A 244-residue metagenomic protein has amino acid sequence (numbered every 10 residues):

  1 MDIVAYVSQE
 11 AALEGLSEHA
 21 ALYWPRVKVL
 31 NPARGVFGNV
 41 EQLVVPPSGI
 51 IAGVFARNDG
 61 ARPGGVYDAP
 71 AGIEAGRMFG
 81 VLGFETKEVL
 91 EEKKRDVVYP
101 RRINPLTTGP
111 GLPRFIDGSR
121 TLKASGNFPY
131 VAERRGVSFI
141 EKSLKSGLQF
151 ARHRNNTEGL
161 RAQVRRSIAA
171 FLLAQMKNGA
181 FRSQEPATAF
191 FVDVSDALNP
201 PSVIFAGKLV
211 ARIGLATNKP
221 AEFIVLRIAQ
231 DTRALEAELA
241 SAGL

Functional and structural regions predicted by a protein language model:
M1-L244: Structured, hydrophobic secondary-structure cores that serve as assembly/anchoring elements
